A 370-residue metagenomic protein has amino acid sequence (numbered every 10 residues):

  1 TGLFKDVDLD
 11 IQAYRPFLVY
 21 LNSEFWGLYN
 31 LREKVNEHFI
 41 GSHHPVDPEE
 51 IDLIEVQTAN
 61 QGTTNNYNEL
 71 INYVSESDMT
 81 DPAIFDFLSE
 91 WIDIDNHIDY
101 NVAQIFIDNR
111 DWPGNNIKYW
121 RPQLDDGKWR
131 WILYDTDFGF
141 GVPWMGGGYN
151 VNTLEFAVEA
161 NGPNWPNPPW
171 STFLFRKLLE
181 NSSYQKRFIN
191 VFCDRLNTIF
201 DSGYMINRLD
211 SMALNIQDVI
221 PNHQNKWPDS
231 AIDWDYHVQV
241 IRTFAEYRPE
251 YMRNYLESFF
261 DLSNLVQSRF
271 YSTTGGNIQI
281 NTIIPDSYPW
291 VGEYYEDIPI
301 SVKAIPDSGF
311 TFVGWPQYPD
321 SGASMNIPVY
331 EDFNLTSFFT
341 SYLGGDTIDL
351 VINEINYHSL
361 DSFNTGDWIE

Functional and structural regions predicted by a protein language model:
D6, P16-Y20, F25-Y29, I40 (+1 more regions): Middle-to-C-terminal accessory/interaction subdomains
E257-Q267, F338-D349: Low-complexity, Pro/Thr/Ser/Gly/Ala-rich linker/spacer regions in secreted, extracellular modular proteins
N264-G292: Conserved N-terminal submotifs of small, disulfide-stabilized extracellular modules
F270, M325-G344: Conserved "repeat-terminator" motif of extracellular CCP/Sushi domains
T282-P299, S321-I327: Short, solvent-exposed S/T- and G/P-enriched segments that are highly enriched in secreted/extracellular and lumenal
P299-A323: Surface-exposed interfaces of beta-sheet-rich extracellular modules
S341-E370: A structural motif detector for short, solvent-exposed N-terminal "entry" segments of globular domains
